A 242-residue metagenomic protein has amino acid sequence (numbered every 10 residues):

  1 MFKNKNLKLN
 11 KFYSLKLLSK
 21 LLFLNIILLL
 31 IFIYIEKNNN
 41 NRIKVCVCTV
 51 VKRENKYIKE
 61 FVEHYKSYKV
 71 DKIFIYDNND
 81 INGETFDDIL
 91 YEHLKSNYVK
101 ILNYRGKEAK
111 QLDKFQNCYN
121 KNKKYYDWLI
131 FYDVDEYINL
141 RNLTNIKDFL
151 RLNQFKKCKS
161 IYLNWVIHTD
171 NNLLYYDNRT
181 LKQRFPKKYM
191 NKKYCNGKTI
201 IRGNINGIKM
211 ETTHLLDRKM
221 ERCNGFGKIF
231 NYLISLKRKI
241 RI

Functional and structural regions predicted by a protein language model:
K8-K37: N-terminal signal-anchor transmembrane helix specifying type II single-pass membrane topology of secretory-pathway
K44-C46: Cell-envelope/extracellular polymer assembly enzymes that use nucleotide-activated donors
T49-E63, N79: Active-site beta-to-alpha loop of glycosyltransferases that engages the nucleotide-sugar donor
E63-K72: Short, acidic, metal-binding catalytic loop of nucleotide-sugar glycosyltransferases
D71-D80, N103-R105: Short beta-strand/loop segment that forms part of the nucleotide-sugar
F86-W128: Active-site-proximal specificity loops/subdomain of glycosyltransferases
Q111-Q116, L140-I242: Catalytic-site signature of metal-activated, phosphate-bearing donor transferases, centered on the GT-A/GT-A-like
Y126-N139: Short beta-strand-to-loop acidic/aromatic patch adjacent to the donor-nucleotide binding site
